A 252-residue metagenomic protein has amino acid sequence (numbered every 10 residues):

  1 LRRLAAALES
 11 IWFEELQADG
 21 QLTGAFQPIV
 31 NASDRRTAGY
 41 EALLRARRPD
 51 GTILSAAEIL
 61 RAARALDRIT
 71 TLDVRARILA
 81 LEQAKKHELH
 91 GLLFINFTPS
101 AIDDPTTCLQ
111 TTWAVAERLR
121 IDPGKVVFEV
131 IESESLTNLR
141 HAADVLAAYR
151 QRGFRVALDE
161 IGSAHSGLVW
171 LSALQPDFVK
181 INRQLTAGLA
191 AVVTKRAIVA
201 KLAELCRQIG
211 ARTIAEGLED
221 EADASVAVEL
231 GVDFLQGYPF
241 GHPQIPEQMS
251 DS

Functional and structural regions predicted by a protein language model:
L1-A5, R36, A46, I131-L136 (+1 more regions): EAL-family c-di-GMP phosphodiesterase catalytic domain
R2-A62, P243-Q244: Active-site core of bacterial EAL-family cyclic-dinucleotide phosphodiesterase domains
Q21-T23, G39-E41, L92-N96, K125-E129 (+4 more regions): Structural preference for beta-strand elements that scaffold enzyme active sites
P28, L44, F97-P99, V130-E132 (+1 more regions): Short glycine-centered, acidic/aromatic-flanked micro-motifs in structured strand/loop junctions that mark active-site
R48-I53, R77, L81, E160 (+1 more regions): Short acidic-capped amphipathic helix/loop micro-motif used as an active-site/signal-coupling element
T70-H141: Catalytic core of bacterial c-di-GMP phosphodiesterases, primarily the EAL and HD-GYP domains, capturing alpha-helical
D73, A142, K195, V199: Short, conserved glycine- and acidic-residue-centered signature motifs in active-site or ligand-binding loops
E117, A143-R155, A200-R207, V228: Surface-exposed amphipathic alpha-helices with a cationic face
